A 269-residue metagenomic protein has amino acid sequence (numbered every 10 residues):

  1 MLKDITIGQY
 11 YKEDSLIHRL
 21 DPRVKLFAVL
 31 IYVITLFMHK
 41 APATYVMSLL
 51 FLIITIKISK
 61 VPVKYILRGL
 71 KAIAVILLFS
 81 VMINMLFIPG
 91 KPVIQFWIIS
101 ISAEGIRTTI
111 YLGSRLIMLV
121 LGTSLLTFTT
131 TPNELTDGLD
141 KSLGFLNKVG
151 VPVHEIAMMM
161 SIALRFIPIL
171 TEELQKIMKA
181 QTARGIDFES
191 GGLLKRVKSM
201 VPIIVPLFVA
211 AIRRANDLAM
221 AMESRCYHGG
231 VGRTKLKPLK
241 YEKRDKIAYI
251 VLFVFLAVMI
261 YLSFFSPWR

Functional and structural regions predicted by a protein language model:
M1-T44, S48-K57, G144-V151, E155-M158 (+2 more regions): Transmembrane alpha-helix interface motif
D14, F37, K60-Y65, F96 (+4 more regions): Membrane-helix interfacial "entry" motifs
K25, V63-A74, A248: Alpha-helical transmembrane segments and their helix-start/interface "positive-inside/aromatic belt" motifs in integral
A41, Y45, K60-K64, I88-F96 (+2 more regions): Transmembrane helix-loop junctions in multipass membrane proteins, especially transporters and channels
F51-V61, I76-F79: Alpha-helical transmembrane segments and their membrane-interface exit regions
L67, K71, R107-Y111, V201: Alpha-helical membrane-interface segments at transmembrane helix boundaries
A74-I186: Juxtamembrane/interface alpha-helical elements of multi-pass membrane proteins
